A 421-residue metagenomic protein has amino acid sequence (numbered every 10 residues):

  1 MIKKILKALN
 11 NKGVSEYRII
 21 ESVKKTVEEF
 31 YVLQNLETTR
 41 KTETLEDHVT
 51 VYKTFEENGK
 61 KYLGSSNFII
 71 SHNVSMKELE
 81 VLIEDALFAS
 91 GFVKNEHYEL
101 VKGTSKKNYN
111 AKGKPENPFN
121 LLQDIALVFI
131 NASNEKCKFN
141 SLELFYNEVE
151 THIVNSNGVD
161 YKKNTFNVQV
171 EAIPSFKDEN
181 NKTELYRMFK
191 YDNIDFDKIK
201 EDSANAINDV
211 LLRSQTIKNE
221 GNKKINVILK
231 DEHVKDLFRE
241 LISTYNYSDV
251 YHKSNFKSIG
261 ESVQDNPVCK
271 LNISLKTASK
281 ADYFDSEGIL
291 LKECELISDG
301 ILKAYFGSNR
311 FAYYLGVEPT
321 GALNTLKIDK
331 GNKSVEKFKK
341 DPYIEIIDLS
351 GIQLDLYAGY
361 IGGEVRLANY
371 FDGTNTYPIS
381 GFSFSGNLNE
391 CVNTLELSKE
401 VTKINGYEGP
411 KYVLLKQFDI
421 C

Functional and structural regions predicted by a protein language model:
K3-K7, V14-E28, M76-K163, S203-E232: Acidic low-complexity segments
V14-H48, S141-Y161, S286, P342-V365: Structured beta-strand/loop patches that form or line metal/cofactor-binding pockets in enzymes
K25-F88: N-terminal alpha-helical targeting/anchoring segments
K61, N134-I194: Structured, charged N-terminal subsegments at the starts of enzyme catalytic cores and at intra-chain domain/subunit
L63-V74, K102-F119, E171-S175, N181-K200: Short His/Asp/Glu-rich catalytic/ion-coordination signatures at enzyme active sites or charged loops
N246-V268: Amphipathic alpha-helical
G260-C421: Dual-mode signal for accessory low-complexity, basic/Gly-rich regions
